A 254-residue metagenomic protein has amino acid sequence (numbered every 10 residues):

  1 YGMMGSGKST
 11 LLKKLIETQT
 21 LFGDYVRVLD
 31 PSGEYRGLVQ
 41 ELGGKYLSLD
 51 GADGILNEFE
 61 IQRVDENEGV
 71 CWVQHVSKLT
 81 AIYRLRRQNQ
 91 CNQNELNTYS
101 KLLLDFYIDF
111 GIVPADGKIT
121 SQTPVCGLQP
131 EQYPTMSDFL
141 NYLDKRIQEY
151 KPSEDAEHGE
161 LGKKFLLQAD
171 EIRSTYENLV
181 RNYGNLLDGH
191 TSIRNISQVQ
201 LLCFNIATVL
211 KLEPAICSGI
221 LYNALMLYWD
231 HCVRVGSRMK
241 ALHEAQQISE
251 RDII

Functional and structural regions predicted by a protein language model:
Y1-D50: Glycine-rich phosphate-binding loop of nucleotide-binding enzymes
P31, R36, Q40-G44, L49 (+1 more regions): P-loop NTPase motor domains
